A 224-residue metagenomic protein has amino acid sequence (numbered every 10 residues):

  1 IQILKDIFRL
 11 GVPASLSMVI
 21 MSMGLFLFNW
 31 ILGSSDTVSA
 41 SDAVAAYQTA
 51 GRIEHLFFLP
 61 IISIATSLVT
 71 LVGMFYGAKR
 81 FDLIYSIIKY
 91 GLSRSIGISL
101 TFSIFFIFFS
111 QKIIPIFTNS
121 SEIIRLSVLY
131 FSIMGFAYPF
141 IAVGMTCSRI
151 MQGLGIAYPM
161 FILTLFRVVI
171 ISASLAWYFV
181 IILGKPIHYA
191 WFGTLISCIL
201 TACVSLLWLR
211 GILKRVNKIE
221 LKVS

Functional and structural regions predicted by a protein language model:
I1-L27, R52-P60, G135, F161-L165: Hydrophobic faces of transmembrane alpha-helices in multi-pass small-molecule transporters and flippases across diverse
I1-V12, V72-A137, F179-S224: Short alpha-helical transmembrane segments in multi-pass integral membrane proteins
A14-F26, I62, R94-S103, I107 (+3 more regions): Hydrophobic alpha-helical transmembrane segments in multi-pass membrane proteins
S22-A50, L56, M74, K112-S121 (+1 more regions): Helix-terminus/linker motif at the lipid-water interface of multi-pass membrane proteins
G24, F28, L68, F109-S110 (+4 more regions): Hydrophobic/aromatic residues in alpha-helical transmembrane segments
N29-L32, I62, F106, R149 (+3 more regions): Structural signal for membrane-spanning alpha-helices in multi-pass inner-membrane proteins, emphasizing helix cores
Y47-S110, I141-L163: Small-residue-rich hydrophobic transmembrane alpha-helices
R52-H55, S121-C147, F166: Alpha-helical transmembrane segments of multi-pass membrane proteins
